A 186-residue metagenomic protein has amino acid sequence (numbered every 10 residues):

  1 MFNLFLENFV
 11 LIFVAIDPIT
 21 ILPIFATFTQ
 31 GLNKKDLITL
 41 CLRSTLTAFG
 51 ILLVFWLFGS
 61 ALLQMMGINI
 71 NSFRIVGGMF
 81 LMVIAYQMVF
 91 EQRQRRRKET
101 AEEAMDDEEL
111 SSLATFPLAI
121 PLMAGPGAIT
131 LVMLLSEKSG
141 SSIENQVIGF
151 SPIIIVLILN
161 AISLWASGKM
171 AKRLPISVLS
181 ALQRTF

Functional and structural regions predicted by a protein language model:
M1-A15, E91, K98-A119: Small-residue-enriched transmembrane helix starts and helix-helix packing motifs in multi-pass inner-membrane proteins
L4-I21, N71-M79, V147-N160: Structural signature of hydrophobic alpha-helical transmembrane segments
L4-V54: Juxtamembrane transmembrane-helix termini in multi-pass membrane transport proteins
F13, L22-T29, F116-P121, I129-S139: Generic transmembrane alpha-helix signature in multi-pass membrane proteins, especially transporters/channels
P23-D36, A85-R96, S163-I176: C-terminal ends of transmembrane helices
K34-S60, S139-L174: A small-residue-rich subset of transmembrane alpha-helices
I38-Q92: Membrane helix-loop-helix hairpins that form the core translocation module of multi-pass transporters
G67-N71, A166-Q183: Membrane interface segments of multi-pass transport proteins and intramembrane proteases
